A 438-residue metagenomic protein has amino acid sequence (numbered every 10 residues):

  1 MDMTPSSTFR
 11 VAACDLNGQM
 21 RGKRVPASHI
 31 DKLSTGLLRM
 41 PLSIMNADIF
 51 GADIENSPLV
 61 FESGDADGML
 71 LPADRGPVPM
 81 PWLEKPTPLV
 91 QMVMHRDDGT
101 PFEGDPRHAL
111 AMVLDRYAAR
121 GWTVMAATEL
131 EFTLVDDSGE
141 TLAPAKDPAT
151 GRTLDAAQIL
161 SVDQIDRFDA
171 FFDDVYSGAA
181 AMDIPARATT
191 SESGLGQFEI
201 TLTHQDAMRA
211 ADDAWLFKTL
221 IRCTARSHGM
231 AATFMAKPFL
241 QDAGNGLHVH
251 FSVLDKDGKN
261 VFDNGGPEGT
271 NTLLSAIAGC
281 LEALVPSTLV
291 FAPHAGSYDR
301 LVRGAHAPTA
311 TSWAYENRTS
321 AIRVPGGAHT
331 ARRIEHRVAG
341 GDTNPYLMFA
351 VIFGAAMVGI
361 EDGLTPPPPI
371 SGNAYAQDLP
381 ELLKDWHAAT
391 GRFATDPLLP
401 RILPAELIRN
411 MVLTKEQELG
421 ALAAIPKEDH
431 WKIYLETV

Functional and structural regions predicted by a protein language model:
M1-A188, A210, E381-V438: ATP/Mg2+-dependent ligation/transfer catalytic cores
R10-M20, R24-P86, V90-A118, W122 (+2 more regions): Active-site capping/gating regions of soluble enzymes
M125-T133, A145-V162, M182-L202, A232-V249 (+1 more regions): Core alpha/beta catalytic barrel or barrel-like domain that forms the active/cofactor pocket in diverse metabolic
D137-S138, E199-T201, N245-L247, G372-N373 (+1 more regions): Short secondary-structure transition/capping segments
D163-F168, F172-A186, I200-A207, K218 (+2 more regions): Accessory "access/gating" subregions that flank catalytic or transport cores
L301-V302, S371-Q377, N410-L419: Amphipathic alpha-helical surface "interface" segments used for docking/oligomerization or membrane association within
A339-T343, L347, A376-H387, R401-I402: Short, well-ordered coil↔helix boundary/capping segments
